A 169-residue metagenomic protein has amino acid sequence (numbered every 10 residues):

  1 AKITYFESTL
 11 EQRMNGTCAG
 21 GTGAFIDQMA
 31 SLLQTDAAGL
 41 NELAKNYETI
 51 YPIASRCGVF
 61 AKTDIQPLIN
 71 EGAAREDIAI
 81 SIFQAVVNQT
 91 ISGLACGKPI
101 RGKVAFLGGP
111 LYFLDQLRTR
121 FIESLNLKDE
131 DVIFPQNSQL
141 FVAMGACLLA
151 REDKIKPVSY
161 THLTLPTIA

Functional and structural regions predicted by a protein language model:
A1-E7: Gly/Thr-rich phosphate-binding beta-strand-loop-beta motif of the actin/hexokinase/Hsp70
L10-N46, L148, E152: Glycine-rich phosphate-binding loop plus the immediately following alpha-helix
R13-G21, S81-F83, L111, I133-V142: Active-site nucleophile and cofactor-binding loops and adjacent substrate-binding regions of central metabolic enzymes
D36-P67: Internal, active-site/partner-interface "lid" segment
A61-S92: Adenine-nucleotide phosphate-binding core of ATP-dependent small-molecule kinases
A95-S124, P135-Q139: Glycine-rich phosphate-binding loops at beta-strand->alpha-helix junctions
F141, R151, P157-Y160: Terminal amphipathic helices with adjacent charged low-complexity linkers/tails
T161-T167: Conserved small/polar residues in nucleotide/adenosyl-binding loops
